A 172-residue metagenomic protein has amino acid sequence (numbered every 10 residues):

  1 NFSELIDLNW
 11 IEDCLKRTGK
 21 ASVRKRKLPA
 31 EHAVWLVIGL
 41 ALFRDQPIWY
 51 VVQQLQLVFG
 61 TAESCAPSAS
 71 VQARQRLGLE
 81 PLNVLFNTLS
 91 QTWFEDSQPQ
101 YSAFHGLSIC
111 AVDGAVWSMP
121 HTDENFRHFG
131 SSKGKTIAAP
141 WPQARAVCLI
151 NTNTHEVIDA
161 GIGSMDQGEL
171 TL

Functional and structural regions predicted by a protein language model:
N1-L172: Conserved, well-structured functional cores that handle cations and Mg-NTP chemistry
